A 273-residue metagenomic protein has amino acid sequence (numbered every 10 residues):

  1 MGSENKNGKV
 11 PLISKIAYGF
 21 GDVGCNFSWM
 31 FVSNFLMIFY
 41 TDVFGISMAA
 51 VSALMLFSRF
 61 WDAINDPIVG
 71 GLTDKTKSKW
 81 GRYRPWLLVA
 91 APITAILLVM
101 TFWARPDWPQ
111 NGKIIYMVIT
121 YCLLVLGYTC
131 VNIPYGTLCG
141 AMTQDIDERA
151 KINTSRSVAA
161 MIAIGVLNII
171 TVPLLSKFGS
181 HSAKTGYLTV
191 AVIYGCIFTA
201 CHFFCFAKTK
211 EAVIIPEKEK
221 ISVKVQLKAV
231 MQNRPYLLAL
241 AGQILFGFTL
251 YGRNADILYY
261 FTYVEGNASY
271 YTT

Functional and structural regions predicted by a protein language model:
G2-T273: Membrane-embedded alpha-helical bundles of multi-pass transporters/translocases, especially carrier/permease families
